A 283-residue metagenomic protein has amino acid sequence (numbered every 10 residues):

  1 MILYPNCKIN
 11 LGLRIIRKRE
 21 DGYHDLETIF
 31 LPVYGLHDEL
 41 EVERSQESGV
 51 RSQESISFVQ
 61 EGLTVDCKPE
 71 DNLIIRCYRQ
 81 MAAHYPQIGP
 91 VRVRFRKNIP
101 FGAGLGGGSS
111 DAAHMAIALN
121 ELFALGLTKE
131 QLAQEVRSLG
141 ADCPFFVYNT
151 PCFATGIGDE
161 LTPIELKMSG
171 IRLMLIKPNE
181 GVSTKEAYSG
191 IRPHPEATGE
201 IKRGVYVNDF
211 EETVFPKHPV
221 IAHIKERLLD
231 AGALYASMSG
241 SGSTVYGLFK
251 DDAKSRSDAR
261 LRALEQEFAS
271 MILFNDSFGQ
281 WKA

Functional and structural regions predicted by a protein language model:
M1-G102, N120-E121, L125-E130, E165-L166 (+1 more regions): ATP-binding N-lobe of GHMP and related small-molecule kinases
I2-P5, G12-R14, K18-T28, L125-Y235 (+1 more regions): ATP-dependent small-molecule kinase catalytic core of the GHMP/sugar-kinase superfamily and closely related
L11, L40, I74, G108 (+4 more regions): Residue-level signal for inorganic ion chemistry
I56-S57, A113, K202-V205: A short alpha-helix capping/helix-coil boundary motif
R94-F123, A141, L234-F249: Glycine/serine-rich anion-binding loops at beta->alpha junctions that coordinate negatively charged ligand groups
